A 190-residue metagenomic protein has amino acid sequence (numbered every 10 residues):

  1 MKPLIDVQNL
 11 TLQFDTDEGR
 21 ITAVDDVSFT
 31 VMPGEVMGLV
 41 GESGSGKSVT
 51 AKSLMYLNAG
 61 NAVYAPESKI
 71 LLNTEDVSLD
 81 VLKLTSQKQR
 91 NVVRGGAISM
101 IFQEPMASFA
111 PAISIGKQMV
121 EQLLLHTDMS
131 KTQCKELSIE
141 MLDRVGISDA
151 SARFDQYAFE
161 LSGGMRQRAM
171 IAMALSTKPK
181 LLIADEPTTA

Functional and structural regions predicted by a protein language model:
M1-L4, Q13-D26, L57-Y64, D76 (+3 more regions): A short, flexible loop at the N-terminus of ABC-type nucleotide-binding domains that lies
V40-G41: The feature captures the beta-strand-to-loop junction immediately N-terminal to the Walker
K69-V92: ABC ATPase NBD Q-loop/coupling interface
L71, Q133-A152: Conserved ABC ATPase "signature" region
M119, I171: Hydrophobic anchor residue at the start of the ABC signature
Q156-L161, M165: Conserved ABC ATPase signature
S176-K180: A short, proline-enriched helix->beta-strand linker immediately N-terminal to the Walker B motif in ABC-type P-loop
